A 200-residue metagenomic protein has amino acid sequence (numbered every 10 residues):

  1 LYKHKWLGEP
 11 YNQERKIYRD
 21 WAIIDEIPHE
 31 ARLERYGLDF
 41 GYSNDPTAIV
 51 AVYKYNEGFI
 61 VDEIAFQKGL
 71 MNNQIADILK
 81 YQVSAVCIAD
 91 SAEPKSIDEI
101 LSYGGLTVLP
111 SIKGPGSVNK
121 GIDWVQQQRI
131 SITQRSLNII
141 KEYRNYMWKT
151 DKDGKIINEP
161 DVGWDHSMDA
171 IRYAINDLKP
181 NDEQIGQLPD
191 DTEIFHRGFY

Functional and structural regions predicted by a protein language model:
L1-L38: ATPase catalytic-site recognition across NTP-hydrolyzing enzymes
W6, D39, I49, C87 (+2 more regions): A residue-level signal for conserved active-site and pocket-lining positions in enzyme catalytic cores
Y11, Y42-S43, P94-K95: Short, solvent-exposed loop/turn segments at secondary-structure junctions
H29-Y53: Gly/Thr-rich phosphate-binding beta-strand-loop-beta motif of the actin/hexokinase/Hsp70
V50-V162, N181-D182, G198-Y200: Mg2+-dependent endonuclease catalytic cores in nucleic-acid-processing enzymes, primarily RNase H-like
D161-D182: Acidic, Mg2+-coordinating catalytic module of metal-dependent nucleases/exonucleases that use a two-metal-ion mechanism
Q187-Y200: Extended acidic low-complexity intrinsically disordered regions
